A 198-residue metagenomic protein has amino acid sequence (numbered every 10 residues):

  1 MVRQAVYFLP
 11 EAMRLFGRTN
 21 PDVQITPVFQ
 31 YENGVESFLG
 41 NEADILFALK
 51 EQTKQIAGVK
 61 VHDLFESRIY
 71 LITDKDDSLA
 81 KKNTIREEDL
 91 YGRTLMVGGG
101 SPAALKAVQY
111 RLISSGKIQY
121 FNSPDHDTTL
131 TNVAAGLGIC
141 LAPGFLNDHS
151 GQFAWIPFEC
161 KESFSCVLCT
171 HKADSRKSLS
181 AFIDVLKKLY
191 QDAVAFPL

Functional and structural regions predicted by a protein language model:
M1-Q4, L49-E51, K75, G98-P102 (+2 more regions): Structural motif
M1-Q52: Central regulatory/effector-binding core of bacterial HTH transcription factors
F8-A12, E87, Y91-S115, A193 (+1 more regions): Secondary-structure junction motif
R18-D22, K106, G144-Q152, K161-L198: C-terminal effector-binding regulatory domain of bacterial HTH transcription factors
Y31-V35, L39-A43, L49, G100-A154: Hydrophobic hinge/microswitch elements
I56-H62, S67-R68, T128-K177: Beta-alpha-beta core module
A57-I69, T73-L95: Flexible hinge/capping segments at coil-to-helix
